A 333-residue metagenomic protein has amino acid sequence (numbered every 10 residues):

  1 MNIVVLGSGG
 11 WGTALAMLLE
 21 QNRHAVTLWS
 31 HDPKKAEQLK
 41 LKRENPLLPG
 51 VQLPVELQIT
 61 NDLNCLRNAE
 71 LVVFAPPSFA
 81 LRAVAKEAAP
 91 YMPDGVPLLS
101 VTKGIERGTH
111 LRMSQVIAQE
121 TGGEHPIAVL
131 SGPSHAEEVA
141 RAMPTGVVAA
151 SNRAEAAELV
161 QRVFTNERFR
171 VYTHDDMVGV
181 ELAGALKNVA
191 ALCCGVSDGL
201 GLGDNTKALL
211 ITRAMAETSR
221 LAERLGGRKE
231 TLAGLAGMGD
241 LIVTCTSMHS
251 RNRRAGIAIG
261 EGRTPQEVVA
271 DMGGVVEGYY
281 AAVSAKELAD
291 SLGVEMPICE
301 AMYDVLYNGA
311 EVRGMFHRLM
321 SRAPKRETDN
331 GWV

Functional and structural regions predicted by a protein language model:
M1-Q52, Q58-N61, E87: NAD(P)+-binding Rossmann beta1-loop-alpha1 motif at the extreme N-terminus of oxidoreductases
L53, I59-P144, V160: Rossmann-like NAD(P)(H) cofactor-binding subdomain of soluble oxidoreductases
R67-N68, L186, M238: Alpha-helix C-terminal capping/helix-to-coil transition sites in glycosyltransferase folds
A80, Y91, V116, E120-P126 (+1 more regions): Internal alpha-helical scaffold of NAD(P)-dependent oxidoreductase catalytic cores
C194-D198, E223-A233, L241-V333: NAD(P)-dependent Rossmann-like dehydrogenase/reductase catalytic/cofactor-binding core
